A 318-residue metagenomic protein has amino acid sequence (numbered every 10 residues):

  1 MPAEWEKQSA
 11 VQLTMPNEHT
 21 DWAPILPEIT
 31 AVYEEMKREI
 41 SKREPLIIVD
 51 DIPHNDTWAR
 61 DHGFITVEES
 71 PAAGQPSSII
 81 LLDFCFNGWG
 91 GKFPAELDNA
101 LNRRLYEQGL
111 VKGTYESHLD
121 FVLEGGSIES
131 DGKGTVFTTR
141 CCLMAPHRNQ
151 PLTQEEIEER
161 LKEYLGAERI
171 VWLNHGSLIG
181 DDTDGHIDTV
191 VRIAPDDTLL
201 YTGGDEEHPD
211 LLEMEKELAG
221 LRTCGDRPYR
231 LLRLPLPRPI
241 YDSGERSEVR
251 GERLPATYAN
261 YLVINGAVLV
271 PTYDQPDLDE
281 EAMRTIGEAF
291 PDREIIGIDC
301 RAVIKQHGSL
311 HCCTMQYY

Functional and structural regions predicted by a protein language model:
M1-Y318: The feature marks the mature, well-folded catalytic cores of soluble enzymes
